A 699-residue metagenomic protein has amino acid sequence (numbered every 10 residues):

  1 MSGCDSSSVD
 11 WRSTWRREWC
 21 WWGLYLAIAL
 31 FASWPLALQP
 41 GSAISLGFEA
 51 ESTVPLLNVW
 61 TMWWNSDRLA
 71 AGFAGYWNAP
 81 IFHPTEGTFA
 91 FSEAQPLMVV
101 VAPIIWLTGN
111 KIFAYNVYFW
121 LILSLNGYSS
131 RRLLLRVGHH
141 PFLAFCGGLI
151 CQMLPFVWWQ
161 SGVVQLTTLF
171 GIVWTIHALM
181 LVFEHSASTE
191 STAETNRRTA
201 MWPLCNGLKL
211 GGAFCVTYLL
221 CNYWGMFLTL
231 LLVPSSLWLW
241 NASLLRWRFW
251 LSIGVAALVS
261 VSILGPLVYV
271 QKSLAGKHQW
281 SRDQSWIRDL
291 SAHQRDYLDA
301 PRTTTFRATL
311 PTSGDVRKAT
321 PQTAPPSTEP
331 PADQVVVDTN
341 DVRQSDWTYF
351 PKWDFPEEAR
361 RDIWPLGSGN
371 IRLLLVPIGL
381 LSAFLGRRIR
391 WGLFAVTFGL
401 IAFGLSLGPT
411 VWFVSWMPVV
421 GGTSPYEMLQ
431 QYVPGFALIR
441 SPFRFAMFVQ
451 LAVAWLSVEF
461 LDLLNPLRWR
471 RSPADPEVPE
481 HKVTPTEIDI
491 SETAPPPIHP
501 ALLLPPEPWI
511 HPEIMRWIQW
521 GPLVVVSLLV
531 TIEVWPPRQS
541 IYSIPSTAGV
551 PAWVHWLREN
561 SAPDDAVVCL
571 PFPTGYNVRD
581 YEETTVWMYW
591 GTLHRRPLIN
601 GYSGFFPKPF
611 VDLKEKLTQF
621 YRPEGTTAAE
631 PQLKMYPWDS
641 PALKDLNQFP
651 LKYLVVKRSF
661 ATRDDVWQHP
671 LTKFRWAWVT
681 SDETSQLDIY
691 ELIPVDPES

Functional and structural regions predicted by a protein language model:
G3-S7, L181, T192, R197 (+5 more regions): Perimembrane helix-loop-helix junctions
W15-R17, A242-L258, R387-L393, P508-V525: Membrane-interfacial entry segments at the cytosolic side of transmembrane helices
C20-L26, G212-A213, L245-Y269, S285-D289 (+1 more regions): Hydrophobic alpha-helical membrane-interfacial segments at the cytosolic entry of transmembrane helices
Y25, Y118-V137, P141-A187, R198-W240 (+4 more regions): Membrane-embedded helix bundles of polyisoprenyl
I28-N126, I150, L154, W158-W159 (+7 more regions): Membrane-interface coil-to-helix junctions
L237, G369-G404, D462: Hydrophobic, aromatic-rich transmembrane alpha-helices and their immediate juxtamembrane boundary segments
S285-R288, V526-S699: Extracytoplasmic
V420-L463: Hydrophobic/aromatic-rich transmembrane helices and adjacent perimembrane loops
